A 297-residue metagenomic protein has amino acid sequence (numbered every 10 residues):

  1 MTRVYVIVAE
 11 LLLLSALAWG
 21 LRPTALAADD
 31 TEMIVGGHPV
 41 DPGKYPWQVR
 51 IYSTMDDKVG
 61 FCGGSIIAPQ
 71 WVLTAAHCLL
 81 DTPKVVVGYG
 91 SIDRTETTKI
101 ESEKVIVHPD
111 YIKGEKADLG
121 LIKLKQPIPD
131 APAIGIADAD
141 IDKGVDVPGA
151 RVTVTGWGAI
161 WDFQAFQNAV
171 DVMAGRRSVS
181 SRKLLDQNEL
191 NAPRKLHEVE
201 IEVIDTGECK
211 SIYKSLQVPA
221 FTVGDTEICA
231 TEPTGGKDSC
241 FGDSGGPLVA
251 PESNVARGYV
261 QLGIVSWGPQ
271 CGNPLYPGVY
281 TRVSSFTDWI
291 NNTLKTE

Functional and structural regions predicted by a protein language model:
T2-L73, P83-Y89, V170-L184, S211-Y213 (+2 more regions): Protease-domain processing segments flanking chymotrypsin-fold serine proteases, especially trypsin-like
E32-V35, Q48-M55, L184-E297: Extracellular trypsin-like serine protease catalytic domains
V40-K44, I66, L79-L80, D93 (+7 more regions): Extracellular/periplasmic catalytic domains that process cell-envelope and extracellular macromolecules
Y45, V59-H77, T82-G88, E101-K104 (+4 more regions): Folded extracytoplasmic luminal domains of secretory or organellar precursors
D57-V59, T95-T97, K113-E115, W161-Q164 (+1 more regions): Short, solvent-exposed loop/turn elements at domain surfaces
I106-P109, A139-I141: Eukaryotic intrinsically disordered and solvent-exposed regulatory patches
L119, K125, A131-P233, V283: Chymotrypsin/trypsin-fold serine protease catalytic domain
